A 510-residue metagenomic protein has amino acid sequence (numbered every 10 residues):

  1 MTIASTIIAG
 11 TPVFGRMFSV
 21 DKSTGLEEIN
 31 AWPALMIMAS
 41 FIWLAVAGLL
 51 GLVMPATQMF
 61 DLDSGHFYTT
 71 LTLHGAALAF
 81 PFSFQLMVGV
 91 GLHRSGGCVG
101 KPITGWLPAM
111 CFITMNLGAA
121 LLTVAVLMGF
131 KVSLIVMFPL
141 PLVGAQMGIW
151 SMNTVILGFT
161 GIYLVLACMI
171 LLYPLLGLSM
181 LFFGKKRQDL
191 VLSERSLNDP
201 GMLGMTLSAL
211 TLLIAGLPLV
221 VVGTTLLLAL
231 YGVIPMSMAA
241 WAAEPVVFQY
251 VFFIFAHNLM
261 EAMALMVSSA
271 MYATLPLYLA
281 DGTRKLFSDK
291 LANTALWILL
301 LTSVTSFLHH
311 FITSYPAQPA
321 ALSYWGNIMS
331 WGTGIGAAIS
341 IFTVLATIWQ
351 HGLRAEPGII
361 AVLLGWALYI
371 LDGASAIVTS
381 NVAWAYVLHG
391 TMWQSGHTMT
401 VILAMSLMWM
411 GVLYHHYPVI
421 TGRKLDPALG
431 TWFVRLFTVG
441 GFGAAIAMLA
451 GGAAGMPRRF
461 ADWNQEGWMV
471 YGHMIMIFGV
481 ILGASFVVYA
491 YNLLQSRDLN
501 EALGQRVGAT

Functional and structural regions predicted by a protein language model:
M1-S5: Soluble N-terminal domains of membrane-associated systems
T6-G15, S19, W32-M59, G65-G144 (+10 more regions): Hydrophobic cores of alpha-helical transmembrane segments in multi-pass integral membrane proteins
F18-A31, E194-P200: Cytosolic juxtamembrane amphipathic/interface segments immediately preceding and feeding into a transmembrane helix
M147-W150, E244-F248, L388-W393: Active-site-proximal inter-transmembrane loops
R187-R195: Intracellular loop-helix junctions on the cytosolic face of multi-pass helical membrane proteins
R284-K285: Hydrophobic/aromatic interaction determinants used to assemble and anchor large protein complexes
Y315-W325: Membrane-helix interface and helix-disruption motif detector
W349-E356: Histidine/acidic residue-rich metal-binding segments in metalloenzymes
